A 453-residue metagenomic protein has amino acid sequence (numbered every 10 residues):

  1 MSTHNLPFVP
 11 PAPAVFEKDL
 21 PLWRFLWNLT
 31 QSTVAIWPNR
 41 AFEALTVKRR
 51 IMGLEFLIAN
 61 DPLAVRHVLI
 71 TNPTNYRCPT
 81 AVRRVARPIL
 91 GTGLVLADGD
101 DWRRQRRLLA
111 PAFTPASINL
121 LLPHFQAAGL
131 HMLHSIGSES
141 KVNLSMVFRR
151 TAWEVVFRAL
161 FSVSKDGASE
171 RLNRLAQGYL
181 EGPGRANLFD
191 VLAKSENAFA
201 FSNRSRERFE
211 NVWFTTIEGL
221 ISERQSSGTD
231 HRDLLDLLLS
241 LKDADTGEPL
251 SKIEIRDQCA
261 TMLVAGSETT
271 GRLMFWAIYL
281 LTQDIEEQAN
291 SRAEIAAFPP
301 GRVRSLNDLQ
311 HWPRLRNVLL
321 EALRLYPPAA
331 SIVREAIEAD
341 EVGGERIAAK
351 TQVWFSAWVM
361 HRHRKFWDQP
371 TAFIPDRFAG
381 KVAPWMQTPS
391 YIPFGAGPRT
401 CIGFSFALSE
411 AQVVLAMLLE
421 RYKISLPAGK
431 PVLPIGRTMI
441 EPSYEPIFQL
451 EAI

Functional and structural regions predicted by a protein language model:
S2-P13, R77-R83, S117-R272, N290: Cytochrome P450 heme-thiolate monooxygenase catalytic core
S2-R104, N119, P123-H131, D166-G167 (+3 more regions): N-terminal membrane-proximal hinge/A-helix region immediately C-terminal to the signal-anchor transmembrane segment
T3, V9, A41, G129 (+4 more regions): Cytochrome P450 proximal C-terminal region
W23-A44, T215, G219, R302-G343: Conserved cytochrome P450 K-helix E-x-x-R motif and the immediately C-terminal K′/meander segment
A152, T269-Q288, R292-E294, F404-Y422: Cytochrome P450 catalytic-core helices
F355-V382: Conserved cytochrome P450 K-helix/beta-meander segment immediately N-terminal to the heme-binding cysteine loop
